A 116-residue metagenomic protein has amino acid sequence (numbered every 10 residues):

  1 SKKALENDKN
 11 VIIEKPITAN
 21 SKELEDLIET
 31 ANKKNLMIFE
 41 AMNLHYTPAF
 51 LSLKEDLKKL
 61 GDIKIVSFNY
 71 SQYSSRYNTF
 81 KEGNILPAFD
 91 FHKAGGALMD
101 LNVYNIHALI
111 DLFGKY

Functional and structural regions predicted by a protein language model:
S1-H45: Beta-strand-loop-alpha-helix segment that lines the small-molecule cofactor/substrate pocket of alpha/beta enzymes
H45-Y116: Predominantly a Rossmann-like dinucleotide-binding segment in NAD(P)-dependent oxidoreductases
